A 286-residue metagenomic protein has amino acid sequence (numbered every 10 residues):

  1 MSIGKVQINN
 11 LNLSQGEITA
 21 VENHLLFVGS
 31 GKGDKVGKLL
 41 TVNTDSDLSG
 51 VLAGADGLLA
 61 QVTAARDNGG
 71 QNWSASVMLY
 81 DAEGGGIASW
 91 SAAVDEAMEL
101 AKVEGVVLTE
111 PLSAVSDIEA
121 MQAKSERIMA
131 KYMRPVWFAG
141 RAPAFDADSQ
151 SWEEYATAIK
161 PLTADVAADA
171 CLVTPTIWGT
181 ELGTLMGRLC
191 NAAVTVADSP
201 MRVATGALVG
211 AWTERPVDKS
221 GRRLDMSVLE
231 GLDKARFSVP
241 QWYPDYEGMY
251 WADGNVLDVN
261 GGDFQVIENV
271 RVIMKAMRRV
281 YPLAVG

Functional and structural regions predicted by a protein language model:
M1-G286: Surface-exposed assembly/interface segments
